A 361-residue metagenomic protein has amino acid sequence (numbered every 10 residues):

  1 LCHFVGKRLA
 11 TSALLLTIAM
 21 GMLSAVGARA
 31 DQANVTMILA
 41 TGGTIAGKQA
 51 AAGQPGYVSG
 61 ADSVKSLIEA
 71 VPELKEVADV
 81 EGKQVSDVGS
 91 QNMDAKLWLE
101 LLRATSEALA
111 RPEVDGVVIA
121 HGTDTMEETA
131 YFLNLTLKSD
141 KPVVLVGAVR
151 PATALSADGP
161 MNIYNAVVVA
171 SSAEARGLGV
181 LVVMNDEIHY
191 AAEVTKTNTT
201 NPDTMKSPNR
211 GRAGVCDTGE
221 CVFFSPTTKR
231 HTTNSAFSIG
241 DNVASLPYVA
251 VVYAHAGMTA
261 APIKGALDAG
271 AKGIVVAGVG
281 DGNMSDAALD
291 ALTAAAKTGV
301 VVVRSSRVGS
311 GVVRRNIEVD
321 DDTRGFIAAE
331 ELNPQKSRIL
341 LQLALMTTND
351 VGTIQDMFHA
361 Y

Functional and structural regions predicted by a protein language model:
L1-L15: Bacterial N-terminal signal peptides that target proteins for export
S12-S24: Bacterial N-terminal signal peptides
V26-A30: Sec/Tat signal peptide C-region and signal peptidase I cleavage site
D31-A108, D290: ATP/NTP phosphate-donor binding region
Q32, L39, G43, S63 (+3 more regions): Accessory alpha-helical/coil subdomains and C-terminal extensions that flank or cap enzyme catalytic cores
I119-K141, M284-T293: Short Gly/Thr/Asp-enriched flexible loops that form oxyanion-binding sites at enzyme active sites
V146-T218: Internal gly/pro-rich beta-alpha loop/helix module that stabilizes soluble enzyme cofactors or their anionic handles
D281-Y361: C-terminal non-catalytic interaction/assembly regions of soluble proteins
